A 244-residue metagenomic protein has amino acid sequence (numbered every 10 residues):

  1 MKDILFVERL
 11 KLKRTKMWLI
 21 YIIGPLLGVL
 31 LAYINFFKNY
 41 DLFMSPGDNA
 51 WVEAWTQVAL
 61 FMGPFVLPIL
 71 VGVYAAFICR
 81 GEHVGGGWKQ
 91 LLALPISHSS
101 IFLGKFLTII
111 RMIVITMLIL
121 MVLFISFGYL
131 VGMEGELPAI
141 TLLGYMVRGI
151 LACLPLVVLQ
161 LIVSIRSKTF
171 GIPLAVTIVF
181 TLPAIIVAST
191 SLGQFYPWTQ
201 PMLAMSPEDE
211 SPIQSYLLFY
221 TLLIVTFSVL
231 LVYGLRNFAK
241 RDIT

Functional and structural regions predicted by a protein language model:
M1-L12, C79-L92, M146-T169: Cytoplasmic juxtamembrane interface segments
M1-P25, I243: Aromatic- and glycine-rich beta-strand/loop motifs that create alpha-glucan
K16-W18, S97-S99, L103, L137-P138 (+2 more regions): Membrane-helix interface segments
I20-L26, S167-I185: Pore- or pathway-lining transmembrane helices of multi-pass membrane proteins that form conduits for solutes/ions
P25-V71, L103-S167, S206-L222: Secretory targeting signals
I34-W55, L174-T244: Terminal transmembrane helical anchor/hairpin motif
P68-H83, Q160-G171, V225-K240: Transmembrane alpha-helical segments in integral membrane proteins
I78-I110: Helix-loop-helix units of permease transmembrane domains in multi-pass membrane transporters, especially ABC
